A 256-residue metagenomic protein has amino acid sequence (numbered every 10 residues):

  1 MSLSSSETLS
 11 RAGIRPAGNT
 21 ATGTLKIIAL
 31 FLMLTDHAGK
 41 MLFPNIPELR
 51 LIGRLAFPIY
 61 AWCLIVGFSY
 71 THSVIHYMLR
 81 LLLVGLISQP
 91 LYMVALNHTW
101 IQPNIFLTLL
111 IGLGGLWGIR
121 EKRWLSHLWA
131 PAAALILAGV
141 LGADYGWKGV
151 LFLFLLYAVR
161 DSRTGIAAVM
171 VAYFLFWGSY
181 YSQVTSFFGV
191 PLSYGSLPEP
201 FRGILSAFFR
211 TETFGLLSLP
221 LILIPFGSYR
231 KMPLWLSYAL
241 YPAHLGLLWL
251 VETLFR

Functional and structural regions predicted by a protein language model:
M1-R256: Alpha-helical transmembrane segments and their immediate juxtamembrane cytosolic regions
